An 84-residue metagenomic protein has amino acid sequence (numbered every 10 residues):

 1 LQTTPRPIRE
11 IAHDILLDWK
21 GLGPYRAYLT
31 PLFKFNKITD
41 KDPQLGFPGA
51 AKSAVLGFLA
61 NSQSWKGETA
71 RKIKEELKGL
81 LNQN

Functional and structural regions predicted by a protein language model:
L1-R6, K78-N84: Short intrinsically disordered terminal tails
T3-R26: N-terminal acidic leader/helix
A12, L29-L32, K52-V55, A70 (+1 more regions): Generic L/I/V-rich hydrophobic alpha-helical segments across diverse proteins
G23-P24, Y28-P31, N84: Sequence termini and other peripheral, non-core segments
I38-S64: Acidic, low-complexity, intrinsically disordered interaction modules
N61-Q83: Short, compact, well-ordered microdomains
